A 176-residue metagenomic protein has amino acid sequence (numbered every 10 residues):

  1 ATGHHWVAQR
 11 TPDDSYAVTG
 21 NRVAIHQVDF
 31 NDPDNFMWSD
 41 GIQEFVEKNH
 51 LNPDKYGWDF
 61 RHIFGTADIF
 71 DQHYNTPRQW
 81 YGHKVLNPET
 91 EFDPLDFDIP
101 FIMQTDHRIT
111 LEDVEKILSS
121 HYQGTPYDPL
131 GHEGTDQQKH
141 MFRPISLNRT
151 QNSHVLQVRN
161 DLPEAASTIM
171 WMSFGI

Functional and structural regions predicted by a protein language model:
T2-I176: C-terminus-biased signal that marks the final domain/tail of proteins
